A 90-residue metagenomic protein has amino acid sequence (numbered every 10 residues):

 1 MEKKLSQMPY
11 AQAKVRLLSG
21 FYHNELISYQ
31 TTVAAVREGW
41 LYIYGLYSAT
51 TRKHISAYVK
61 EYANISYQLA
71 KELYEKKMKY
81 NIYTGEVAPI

Functional and structural regions predicted by a protein language model:
M1-I90: Terminal leader/tail segments of proteins
